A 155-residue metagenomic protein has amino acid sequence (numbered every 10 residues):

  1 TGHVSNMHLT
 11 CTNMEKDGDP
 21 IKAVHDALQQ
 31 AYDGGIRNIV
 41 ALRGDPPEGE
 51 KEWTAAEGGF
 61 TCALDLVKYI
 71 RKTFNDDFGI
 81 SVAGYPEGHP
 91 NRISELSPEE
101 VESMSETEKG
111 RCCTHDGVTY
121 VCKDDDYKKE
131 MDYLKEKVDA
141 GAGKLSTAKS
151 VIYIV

Functional and structural regions predicted by a protein language model:
T1-T12: Active-site cofactor/substrate anionic-group-binding motifs, chiefly glycine- and Lys/Arg-rich phosphate-binding loops
P20-T147, V151-I154: Alpha/beta enzyme core
